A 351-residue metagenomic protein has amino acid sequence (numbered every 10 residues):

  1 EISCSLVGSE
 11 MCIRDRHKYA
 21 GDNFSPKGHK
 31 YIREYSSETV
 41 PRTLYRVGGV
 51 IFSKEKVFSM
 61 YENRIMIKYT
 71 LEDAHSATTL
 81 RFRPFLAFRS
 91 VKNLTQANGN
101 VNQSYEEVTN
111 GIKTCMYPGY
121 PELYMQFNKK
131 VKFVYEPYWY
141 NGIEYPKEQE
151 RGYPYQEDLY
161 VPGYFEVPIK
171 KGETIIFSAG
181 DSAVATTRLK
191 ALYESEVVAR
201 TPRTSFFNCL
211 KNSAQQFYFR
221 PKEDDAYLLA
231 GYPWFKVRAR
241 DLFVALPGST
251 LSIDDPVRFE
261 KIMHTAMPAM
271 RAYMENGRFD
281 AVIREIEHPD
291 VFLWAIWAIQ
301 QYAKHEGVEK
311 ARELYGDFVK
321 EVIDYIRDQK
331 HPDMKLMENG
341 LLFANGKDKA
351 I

Functional and structural regions predicted by a protein language model:
I2-G8, C12-I13: Single conserved hydrophobic/aromatic residue that forms the stacking wall/gate of nucleotide- or nucleobase-binding
S5-V7, P41-R46, E106, C115 (+1 more regions): Short acidic-hydrophobic surface loop/beta-edge motif
H17-M60, I143-P146: Extended, loop-rich substrate-binding clefts of extracytoplasmic carbohydrate-active enzymes
R46, E144-R151, N212-A226, T265-E275 (+1 more regions): Active-site-adjacent bridging/hinge elements
I51-K54, P162, A226-F235, G277-I283 (+1 more regions): Active-site-adjacent structural elements in folded domains
S59-R64, A74-K236, E309, I323-R327: Acidic/polar, glycine-enriched structural segments that form the non-catalytic walls/loops of the carbohydrate-binding
D73-A74, T95-A97, E107, I169-K171 (+3 more regions): Aromatic-rich carbohydrate-recognition surfaces in CAZymes
